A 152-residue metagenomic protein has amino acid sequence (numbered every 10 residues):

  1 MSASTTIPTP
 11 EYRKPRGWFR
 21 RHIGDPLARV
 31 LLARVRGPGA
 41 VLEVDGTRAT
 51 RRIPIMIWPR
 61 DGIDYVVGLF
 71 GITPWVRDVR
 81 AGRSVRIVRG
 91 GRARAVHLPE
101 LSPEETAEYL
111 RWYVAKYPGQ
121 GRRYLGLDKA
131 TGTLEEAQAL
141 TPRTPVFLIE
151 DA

Functional and structural regions predicted by a protein language model:
S2-P15, F19, R92-A152: Charged, gly/pro-rich active-site loop segments
I23-R36: Short, basic/aromatic recognition patches
R36-F70: Short beta-strand segments
A40-V44, R83-G90, A95: Short conserved beta-strand and strand-loop elements enriched in small hydrophobics with frequent Asp/Gly
I53, I72-D78, R83, T106-Y109 (+1 more regions): Amphipathic alpha-helical interface surfaces
I53-W58, R86-V88, E136-Q138: Short, flexible, solvent-exposed loop/turn segments with mixed acidic/basic and small polar residues
W58-R60, I72, P99-E105: A short, sequence-level motif marking secondary-structure junctions
P59-V88: A short mixed-secondary-structure module that forms the rim of ligand-binding clefts
